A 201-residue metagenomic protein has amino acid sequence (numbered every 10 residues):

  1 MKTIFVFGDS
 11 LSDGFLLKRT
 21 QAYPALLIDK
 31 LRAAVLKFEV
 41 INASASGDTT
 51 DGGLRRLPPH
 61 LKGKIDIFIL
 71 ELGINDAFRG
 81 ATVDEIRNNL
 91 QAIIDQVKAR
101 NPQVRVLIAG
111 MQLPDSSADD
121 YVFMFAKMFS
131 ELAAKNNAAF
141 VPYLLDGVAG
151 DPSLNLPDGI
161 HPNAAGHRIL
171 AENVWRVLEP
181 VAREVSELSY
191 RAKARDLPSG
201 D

Functional and structural regions predicted by a protein language model:
M1-S46, L54-K64: Serine-esterase "nucleophile elbow" of acetyl-processing enzymes
D13, T49, D115: Flexible, glycine-rich phosphate/dinucleotide-binding loops and adjacent beta-alpha linkers at cofactor/substrate
A22, T49, N163: Residue-level signal for threonine
D29, L36, L54-D201: Alpha-helical cap/lid subdomain in secreted, periplasmic, or secretory-pathway luminal O-acyl-processing enzymes
S44-D48, S117-D119: Short, flexible loop segments at the rims of nucleotide/cofactor-binding pockets, characterized by
